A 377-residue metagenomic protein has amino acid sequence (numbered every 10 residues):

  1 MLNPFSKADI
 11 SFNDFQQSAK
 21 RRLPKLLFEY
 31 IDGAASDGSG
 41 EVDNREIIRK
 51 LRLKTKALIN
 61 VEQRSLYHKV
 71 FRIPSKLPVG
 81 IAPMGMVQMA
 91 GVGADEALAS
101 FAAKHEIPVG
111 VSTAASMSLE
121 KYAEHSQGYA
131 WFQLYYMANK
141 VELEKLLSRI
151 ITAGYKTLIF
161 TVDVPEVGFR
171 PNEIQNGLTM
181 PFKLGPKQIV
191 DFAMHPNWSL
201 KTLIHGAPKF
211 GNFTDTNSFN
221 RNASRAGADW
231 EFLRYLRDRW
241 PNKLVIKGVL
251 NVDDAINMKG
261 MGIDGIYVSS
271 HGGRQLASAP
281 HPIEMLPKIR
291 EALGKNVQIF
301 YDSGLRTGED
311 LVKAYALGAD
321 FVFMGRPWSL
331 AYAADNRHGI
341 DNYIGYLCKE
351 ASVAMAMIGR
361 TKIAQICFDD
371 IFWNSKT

Functional and structural regions predicted by a protein language model:
M1-R49, H281-D302, R306-T377: Alpha/beta catalytic cores of nucleotide-metabolism and tRNA/nucleoside-modifying enzymes
M1-R72, P181-A228, A364-I366, F372-T377: An N-cap/entry alpha-helix motif that binds or orients negatively charged groups
A35, T113-M117, A138, L250 (+1 more regions): Short beta->alpha linker loops
R52, Y67-K69, P78-A82, P108-S112 (+2 more regions): Short, conserved beta-strand segments within well-ordered enzyme catalytic domains that often line or immediately flank
S75-A114, L119: Glycine-rich active-site/cofactor-binding loop and its immediate structural neighborhood
G80-M86, Y129-Y135, N217-F219: Short, basic, glycine/proline-bearing loop/turn elements
A99-S100, K104, K121, H125 (+2 more regions): Alpha/beta enzyme core
K104-H125, Y129-L143: A gly/proline- and charged-residue-enriched helix-loop-helix capping module
